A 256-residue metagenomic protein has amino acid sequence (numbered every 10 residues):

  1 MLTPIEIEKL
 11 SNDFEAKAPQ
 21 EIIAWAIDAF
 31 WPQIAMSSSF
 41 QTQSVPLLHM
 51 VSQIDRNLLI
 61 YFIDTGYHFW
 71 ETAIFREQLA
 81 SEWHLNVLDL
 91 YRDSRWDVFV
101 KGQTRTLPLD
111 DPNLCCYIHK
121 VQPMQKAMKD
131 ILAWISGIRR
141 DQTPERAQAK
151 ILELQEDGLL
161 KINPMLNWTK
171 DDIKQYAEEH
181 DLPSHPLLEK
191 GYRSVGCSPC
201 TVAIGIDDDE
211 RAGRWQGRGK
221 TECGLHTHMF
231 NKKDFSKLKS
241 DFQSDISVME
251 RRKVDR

Functional and structural regions predicted by a protein language model:
M1-R256: Nucleotide-activated chemistry modules centered on ATP-dependent adenylation/adenylyltransferase
